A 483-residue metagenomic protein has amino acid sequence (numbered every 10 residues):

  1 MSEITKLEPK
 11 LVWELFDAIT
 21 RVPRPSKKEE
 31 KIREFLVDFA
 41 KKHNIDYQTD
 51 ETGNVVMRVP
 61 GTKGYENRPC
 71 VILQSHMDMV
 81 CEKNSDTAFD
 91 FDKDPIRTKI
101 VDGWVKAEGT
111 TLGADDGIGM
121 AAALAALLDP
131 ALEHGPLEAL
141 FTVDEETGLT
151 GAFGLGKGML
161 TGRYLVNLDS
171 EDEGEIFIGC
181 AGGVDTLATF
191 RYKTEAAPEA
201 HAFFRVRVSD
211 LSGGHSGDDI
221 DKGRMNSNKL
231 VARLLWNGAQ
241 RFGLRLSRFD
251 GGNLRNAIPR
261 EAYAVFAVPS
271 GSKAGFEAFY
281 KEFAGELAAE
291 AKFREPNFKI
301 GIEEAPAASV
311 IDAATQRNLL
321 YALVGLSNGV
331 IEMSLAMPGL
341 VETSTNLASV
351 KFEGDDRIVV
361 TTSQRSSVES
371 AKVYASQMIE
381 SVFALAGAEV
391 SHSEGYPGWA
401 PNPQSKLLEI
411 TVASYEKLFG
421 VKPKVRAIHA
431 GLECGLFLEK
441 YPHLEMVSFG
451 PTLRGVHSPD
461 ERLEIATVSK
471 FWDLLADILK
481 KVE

Functional and structural regions predicted by a protein language model:
E3-W104: Acidic/His- and Gly-rich active-site-bordering loop/insert found across diverse amide/peptide-bond hydrolases
I4, P9-V12, L335, E342-D356 (+2 more regions): Zn-dependent metallopeptidase/amidohydrolase metal-coordination segment
D17-R21, V265, K299-V310, A348 (+3 more regions): A short beta-alpha structural unit
Y65-T147, A152-R163, A200-F203, A313-R317 (+4 more regions): Active-site metal-coordination/substrate-binding segment of hydrolases, especially metallo-dependent peptidases
G135-S227, V231, G238-A239: Fold-level recognition of mixed alpha/beta catalytic cores in primary-metabolism enzymes, strongest
D219, N226-N228, R233-F249, S393 (+1 more regions): Active-site-adjacent substrate-binding region of metalloamidase/peptidase-like peptide-processing proteins
R224-R241, P269-K273, N318-V324, E332-L335 (+3 more regions): His/Asp/Glu-rich mid-to-C-terminal helical/loop segments that flank catalytic regions of hydrolases
R255-M333: A conserved active-site cap/scaffold subdomain adjacent to cofactor or substrate pockets
